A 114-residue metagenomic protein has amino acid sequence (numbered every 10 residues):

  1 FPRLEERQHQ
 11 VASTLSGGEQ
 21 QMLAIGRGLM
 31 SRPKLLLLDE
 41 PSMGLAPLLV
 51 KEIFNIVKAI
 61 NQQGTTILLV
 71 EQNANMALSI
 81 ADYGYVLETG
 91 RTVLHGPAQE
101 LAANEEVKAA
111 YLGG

Functional and structural regions predicted by a protein language model:
V11-L15: Conserved ABC ATPase signature
I25, L45: Hydrophobic anchor residue at the start of the ABC signature
G28-L29: ABC ATPase C-loop
R32: Conserved catalytic motifs of ABC-family nucleotide-binding domains
L36-E40: Catalytic Walker B motif of ABC-type/P-loop ATPase nucleotide-binding domains
K51-Q63: Helical segment within the ABC ATPase nucleotide-binding domain
Y83, H95: Short, glycine/charged-rich "phosphate-handling" switch motifs in NTP-dependent and phosphotransfer domains
